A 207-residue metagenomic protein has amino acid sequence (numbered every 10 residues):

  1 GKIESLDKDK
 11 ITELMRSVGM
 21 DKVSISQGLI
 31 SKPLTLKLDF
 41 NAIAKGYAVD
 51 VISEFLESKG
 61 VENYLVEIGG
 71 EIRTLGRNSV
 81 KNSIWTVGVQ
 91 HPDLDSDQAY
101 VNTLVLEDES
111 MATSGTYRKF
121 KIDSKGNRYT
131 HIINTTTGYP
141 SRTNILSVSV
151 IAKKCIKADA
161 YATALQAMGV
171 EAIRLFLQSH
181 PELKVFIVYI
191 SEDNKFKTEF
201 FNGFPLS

Functional and structural regions predicted by a protein language model:
G1-S207: Mature catalytic core of soluble alpha/beta enzymes
